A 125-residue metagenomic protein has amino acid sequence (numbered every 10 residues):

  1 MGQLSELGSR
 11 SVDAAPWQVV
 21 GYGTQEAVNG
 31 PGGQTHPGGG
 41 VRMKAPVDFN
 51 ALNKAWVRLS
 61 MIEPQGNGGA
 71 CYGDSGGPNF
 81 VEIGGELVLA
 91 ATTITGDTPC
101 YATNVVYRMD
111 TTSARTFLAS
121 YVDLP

Functional and structural regions predicted by a protein language model:
M1-N67, N104, T111-R115: Chymotrypsin/trypsin-fold serine protease catalytic domain
G38-G39, M43-N50, A70-P125: C-terminal subregion of chymotrypsin/trypsin-like serine protease catalytic domains
